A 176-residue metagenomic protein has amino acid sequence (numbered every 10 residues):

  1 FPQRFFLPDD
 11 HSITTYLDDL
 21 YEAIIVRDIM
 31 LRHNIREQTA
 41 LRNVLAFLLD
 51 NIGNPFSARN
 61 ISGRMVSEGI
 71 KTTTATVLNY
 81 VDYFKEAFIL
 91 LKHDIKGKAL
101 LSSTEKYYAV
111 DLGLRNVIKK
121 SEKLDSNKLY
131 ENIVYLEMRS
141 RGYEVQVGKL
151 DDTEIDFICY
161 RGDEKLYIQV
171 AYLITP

Functional and structural regions predicted by a protein language model:
F5-K165: Accessory nucleic acid-recognition modules appended to NTPase machines
D163-P176: Active-site ExK catalytic segment of metal-dependent nucleases
